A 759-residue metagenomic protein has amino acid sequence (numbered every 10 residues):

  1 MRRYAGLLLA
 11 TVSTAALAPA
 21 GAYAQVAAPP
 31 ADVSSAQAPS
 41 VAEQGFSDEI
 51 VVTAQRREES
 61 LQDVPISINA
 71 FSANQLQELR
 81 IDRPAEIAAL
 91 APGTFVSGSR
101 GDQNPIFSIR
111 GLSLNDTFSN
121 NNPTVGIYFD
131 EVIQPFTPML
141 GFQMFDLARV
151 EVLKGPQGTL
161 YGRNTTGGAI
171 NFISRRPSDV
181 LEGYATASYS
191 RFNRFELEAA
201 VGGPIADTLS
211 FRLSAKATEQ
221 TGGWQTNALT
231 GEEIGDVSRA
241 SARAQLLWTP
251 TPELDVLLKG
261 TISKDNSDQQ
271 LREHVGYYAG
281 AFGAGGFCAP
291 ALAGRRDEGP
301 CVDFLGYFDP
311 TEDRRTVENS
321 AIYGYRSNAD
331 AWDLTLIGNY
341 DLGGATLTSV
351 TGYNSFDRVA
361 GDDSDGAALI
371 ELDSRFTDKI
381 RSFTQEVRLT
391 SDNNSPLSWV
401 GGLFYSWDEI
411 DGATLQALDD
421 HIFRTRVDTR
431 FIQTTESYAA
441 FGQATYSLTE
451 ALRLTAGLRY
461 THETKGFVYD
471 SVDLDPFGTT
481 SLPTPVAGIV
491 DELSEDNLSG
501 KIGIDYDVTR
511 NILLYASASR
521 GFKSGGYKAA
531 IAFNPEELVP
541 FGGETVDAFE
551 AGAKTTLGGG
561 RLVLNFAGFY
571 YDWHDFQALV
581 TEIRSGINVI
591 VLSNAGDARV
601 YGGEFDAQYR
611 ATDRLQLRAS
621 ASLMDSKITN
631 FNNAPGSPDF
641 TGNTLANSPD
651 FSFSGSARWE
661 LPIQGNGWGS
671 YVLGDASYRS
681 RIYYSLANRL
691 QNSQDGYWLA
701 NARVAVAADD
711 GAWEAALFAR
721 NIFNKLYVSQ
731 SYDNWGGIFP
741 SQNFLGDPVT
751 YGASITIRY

Functional and structural regions predicted by a protein language model:
M1-L79, P84-A91, P252-E253, L334 (+3 more regions): N-terminal Sec signal peptide and the immediately downstream disordered periplasmic leader that contains the TonB box
P39-V180, A551: Acidic, small-polar-rich N-terminal luminal/periplasmic segments of exported/outer-membrane proteins
P105, N122-T124, F136, F145-A148 (+8 more regions): Outer-membrane beta-barrel translocator/receptor signature
N171, S178-V180, S188, A200-R295 (+6 more regions): Periplasmic-side early beta-strands and strand-to-turn transitions of outer-membrane beta-barrels
L247-T251, L389-D392, S398, F404-S406 (+2 more regions): Structural signature of Gram-negative outer-membrane beta-barrels, strongest in the C-terminal barrel of TonB-dependent
T335-D362, D507, L513-K523, P540-Y601 (+3 more regions): Membrane-embedded beta-barrel scaffold of Gram-negative outer-membrane proteins
L454, A567-D572, S593-L686, T756-R758: Gram-negative outer-membrane beta-barrel transporters
D572, R614, S677-S685, V706-Y759: C-terminal beta-signal and adjacent terminal beta-strands/loops of Gram-negative outer-membrane beta-barrel proteins
